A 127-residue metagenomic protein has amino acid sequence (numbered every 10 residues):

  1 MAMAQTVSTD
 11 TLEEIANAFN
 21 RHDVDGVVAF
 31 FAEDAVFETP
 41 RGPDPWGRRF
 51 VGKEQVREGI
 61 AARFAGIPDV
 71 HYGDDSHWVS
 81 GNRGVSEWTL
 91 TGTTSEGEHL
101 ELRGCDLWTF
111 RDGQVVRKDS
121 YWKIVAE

Functional and structural regions predicted by a protein language model:
M1-E33: Short, low-complexity N-terminal intrinsically disordered segments enriched in polar/charged residues
A2-Q5, N17, W46, F50 (+1 more regions): A generic helix-loop boundary/linker signal
A2-V7, R57-E127: A beta-strand edge to alpha-helix "cap/lid" segment located at domain peripheries
S8-L12, A16, F37-R41, E58 (+1 more regions): Generic alpha-helix detector with strongest preference for long hydrophobic helices that associate with membranes
V24-S76, G81: A solvent-exposed, acidic/Ser-Thr-rich amphipathic alpha-helical stretch
